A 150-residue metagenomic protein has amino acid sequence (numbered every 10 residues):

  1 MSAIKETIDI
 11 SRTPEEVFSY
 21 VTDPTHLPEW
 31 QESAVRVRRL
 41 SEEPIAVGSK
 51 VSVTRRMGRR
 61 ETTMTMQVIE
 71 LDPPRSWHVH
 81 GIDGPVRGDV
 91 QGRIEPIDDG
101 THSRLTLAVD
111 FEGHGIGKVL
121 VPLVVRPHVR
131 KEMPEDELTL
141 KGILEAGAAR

Functional and structural regions predicted by a protein language model:
M1-S41, A46, T139, A148-R150: Hydrophobic ligand-binding cavity/cleft-lining segments
S2, V47-S49, R60, V86 (+1 more regions): Residue-level preference for beta-strand/loop junctions
A3-K5, E61-T65, R87-Q91: Short, surface-exposed coil-to-beta transition loops
T7-S11, R38, Q67, R93 (+1 more regions): Generic structural detector for well-ordered beta-strands
P14-E15, E42-I45, E70-P74, R93-R104: A short, structured loop/turn motif at beta-sheet edges
S49-R56, W77-D83: Short beta-strand segments that buttress and anchor functional surface loops
R56-T62, G113-I116: Short, cysteine-centered beta-strand-loop-beta hairpins and adjacent loop/turn segments enriched in charged/polar
H78-E135, L140-G142: Beta-strand/loop substructures that line and gate deep hydrophobic ligand-binding cavities in soluble
